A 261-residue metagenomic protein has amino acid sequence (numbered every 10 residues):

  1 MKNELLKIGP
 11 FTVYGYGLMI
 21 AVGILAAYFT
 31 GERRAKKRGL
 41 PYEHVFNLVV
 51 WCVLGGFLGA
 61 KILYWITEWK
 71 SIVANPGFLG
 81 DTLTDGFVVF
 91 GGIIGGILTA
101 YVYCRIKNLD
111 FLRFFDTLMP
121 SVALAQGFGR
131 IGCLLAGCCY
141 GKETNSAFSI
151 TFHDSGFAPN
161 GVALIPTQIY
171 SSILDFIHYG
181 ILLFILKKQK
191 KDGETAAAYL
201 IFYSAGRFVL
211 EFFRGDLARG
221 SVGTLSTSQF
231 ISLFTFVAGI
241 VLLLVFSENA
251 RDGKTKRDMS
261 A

Functional and structural regions predicted by a protein language model:
M1-A261: A feature for loop-to-transmembrane-helix boundaries and adjacent hydrophobic helices in multi-pass integral membrane
